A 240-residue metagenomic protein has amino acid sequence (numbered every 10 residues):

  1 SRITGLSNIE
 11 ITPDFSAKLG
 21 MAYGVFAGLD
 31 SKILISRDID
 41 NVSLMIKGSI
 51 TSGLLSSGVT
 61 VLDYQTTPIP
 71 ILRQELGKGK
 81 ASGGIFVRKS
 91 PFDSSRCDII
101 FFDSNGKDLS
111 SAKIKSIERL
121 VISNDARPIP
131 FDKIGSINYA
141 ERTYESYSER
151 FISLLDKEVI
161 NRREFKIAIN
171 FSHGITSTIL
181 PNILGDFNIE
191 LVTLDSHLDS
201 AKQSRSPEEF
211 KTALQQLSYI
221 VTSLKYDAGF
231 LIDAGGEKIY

Functional and structural regions predicted by a protein language model:
S1-S52, S56-S57, D63, S136-K166: An N-terminal, well-structured beta->alpha segment
I3, S104, S172, D227 (+1 more regions): Short glycine/serine/threonine-biased micro-segments
L6-S7, D93, I175, K238: Hydrophobic positions within alpha-helical membrane elements
T12, P68, L109-S110: Helix N-cap and loop-to-helix transition residues
V25, L29-R96, I183-Y240: N-terminal small/polar loop signature for handling phosphorylated ligands or for N-terminal nucleophile
C97-L224: Gly/Ser/Thr-enriched, mixed-charge loops and adjacent short helices that form phosphate/oxyanion-binding elements
